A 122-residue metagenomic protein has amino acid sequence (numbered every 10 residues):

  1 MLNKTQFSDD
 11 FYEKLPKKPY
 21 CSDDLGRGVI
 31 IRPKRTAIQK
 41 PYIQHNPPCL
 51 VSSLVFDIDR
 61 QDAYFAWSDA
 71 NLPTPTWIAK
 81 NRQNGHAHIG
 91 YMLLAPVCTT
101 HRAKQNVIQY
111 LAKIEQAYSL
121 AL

Functional and structural regions predicted by a protein language model:
M1-A87, L93-I108: Signature for HUH/AEP ssDNA processing cores
A112-L122: Flexible helix-coil linker/hinge segments at domain or subdomain boundaries
